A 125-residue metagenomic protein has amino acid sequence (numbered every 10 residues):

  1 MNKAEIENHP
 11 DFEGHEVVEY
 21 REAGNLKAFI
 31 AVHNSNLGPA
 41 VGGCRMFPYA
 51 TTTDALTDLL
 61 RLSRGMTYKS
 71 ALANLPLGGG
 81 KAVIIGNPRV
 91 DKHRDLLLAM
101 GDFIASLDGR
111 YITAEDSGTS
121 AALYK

Functional and structural regions predicted by a protein language model:
M1-K125: N-terminal ligand-binding/catalytic initiation module
